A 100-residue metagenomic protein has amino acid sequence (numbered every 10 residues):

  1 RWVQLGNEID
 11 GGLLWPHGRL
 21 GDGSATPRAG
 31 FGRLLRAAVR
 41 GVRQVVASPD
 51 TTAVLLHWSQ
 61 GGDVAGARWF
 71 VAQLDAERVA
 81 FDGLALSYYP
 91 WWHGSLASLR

Functional and structural regions predicted by a protein language model:
R1-V79, Y88, W92-R100: Active-site cleft segment of glycoside hydrolase catalytic domains centered on the general acid/base Glu
L84: Oxyanion-binding "anion nests"
